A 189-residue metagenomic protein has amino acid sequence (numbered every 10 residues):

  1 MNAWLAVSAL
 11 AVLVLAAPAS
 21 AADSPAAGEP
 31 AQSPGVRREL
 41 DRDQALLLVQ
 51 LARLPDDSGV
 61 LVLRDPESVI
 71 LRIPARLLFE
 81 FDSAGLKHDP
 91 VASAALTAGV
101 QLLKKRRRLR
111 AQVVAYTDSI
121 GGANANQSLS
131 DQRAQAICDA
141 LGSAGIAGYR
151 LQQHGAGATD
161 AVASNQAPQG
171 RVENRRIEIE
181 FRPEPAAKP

Functional and structural regions predicted by a protein language model:
M1-S68: N-terminal targeting leaders that direct proteins to extracytoplasmic destinations
D43, L47, A92-A95, G99 (+2 more regions): Stable alpha-helical elements in mature extracytoplasmic
Q50-R64, S83-V114, G142, K188-P189: Periplasmic peptidoglycan-binding/anchoring modules of Gram-negative envelope and division proteins
L61-L63, S68-L78, R110-V114, Q152-H154 (+1 more regions): Soluble periplasmic/extracytoplasmic beta-strand elements of cell-envelope proteins
V69-I70, L96, L103-K104, N165 (+1 more regions): Extracytoplasmic/cell-surface-exposed regions of Actinobacterial cell-envelope-associated and secreted proteins
L77-E80, A186-K188: Short, charged/polar, Gly/Pro-enriched secondary-structure boundary elements
E80-D89, A123-Q127: Second-shell loop/turn segments in exported
V114-P189: Periplasmic OmpA-like peptidoglycan-binding domain that tethers envelope proteins to the cell wall
